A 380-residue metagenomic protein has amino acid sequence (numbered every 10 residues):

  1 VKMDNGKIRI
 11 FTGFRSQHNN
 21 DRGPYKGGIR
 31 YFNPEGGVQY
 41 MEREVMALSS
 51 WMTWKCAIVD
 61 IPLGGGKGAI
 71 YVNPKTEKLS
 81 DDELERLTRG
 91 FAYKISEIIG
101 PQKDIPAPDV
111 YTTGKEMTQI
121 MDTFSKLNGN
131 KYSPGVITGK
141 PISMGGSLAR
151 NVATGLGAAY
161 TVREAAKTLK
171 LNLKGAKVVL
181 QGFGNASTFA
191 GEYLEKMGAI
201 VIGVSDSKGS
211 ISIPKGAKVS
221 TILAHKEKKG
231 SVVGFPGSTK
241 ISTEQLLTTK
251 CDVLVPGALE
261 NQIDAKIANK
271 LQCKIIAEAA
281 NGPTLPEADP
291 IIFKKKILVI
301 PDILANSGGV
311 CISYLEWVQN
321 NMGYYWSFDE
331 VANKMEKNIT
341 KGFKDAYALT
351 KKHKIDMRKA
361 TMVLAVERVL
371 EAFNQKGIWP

Functional and structural regions predicted by a protein language model:
V1-P74: Glycine-rich, N-terminal phosphate-binding loop and its surrounding beta-alpha-beta segment
G36, Y40-R43, D82-G90, Y111-K115 (+18 more regions): Conserved active-site and cofactor/substrate-binding residues in soluble primary-metabolism enzymes
T53-K174: Glycine/serine-rich phosphate-binding loop and adjoining beta1-alpha1 elements at the start of nucleotide-handling
K103-A107, Y132-I137, L180, G203-D206 (+4 more regions): General beta-strand structural signal in soluble alpha/beta enzymes
T138-P141, G145-K250: Glycine-rich phosphate/diphosphate-binding loop of Rossmann-like nucleotide-binding domains
A165-A166, K270-P380: Adenosine-phosphate binding glycine-rich loop
G209-V299: Rossmann-like adenosine-cofactor binding region
